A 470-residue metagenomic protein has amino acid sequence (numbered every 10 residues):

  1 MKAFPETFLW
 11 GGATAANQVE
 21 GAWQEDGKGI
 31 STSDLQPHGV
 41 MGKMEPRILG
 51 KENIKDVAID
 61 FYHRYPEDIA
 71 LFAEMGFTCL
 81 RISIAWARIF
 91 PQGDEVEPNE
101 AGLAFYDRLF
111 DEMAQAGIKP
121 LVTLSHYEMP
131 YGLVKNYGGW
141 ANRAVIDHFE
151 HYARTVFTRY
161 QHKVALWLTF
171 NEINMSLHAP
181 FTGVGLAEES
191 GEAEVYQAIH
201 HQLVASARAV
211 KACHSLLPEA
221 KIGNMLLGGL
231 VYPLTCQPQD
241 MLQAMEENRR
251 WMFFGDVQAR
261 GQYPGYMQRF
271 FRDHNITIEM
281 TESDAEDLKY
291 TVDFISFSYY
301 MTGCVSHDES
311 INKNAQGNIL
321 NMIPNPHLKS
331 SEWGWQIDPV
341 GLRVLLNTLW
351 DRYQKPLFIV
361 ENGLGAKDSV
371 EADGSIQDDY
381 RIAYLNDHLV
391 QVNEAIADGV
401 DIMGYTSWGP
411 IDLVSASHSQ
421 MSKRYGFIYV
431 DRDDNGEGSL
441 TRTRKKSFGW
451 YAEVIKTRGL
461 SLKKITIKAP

Functional and structural regions predicted by a protein language model:
M1-L49, Q92-D94, L103-P470: Active-site region of glycoside hydrolase catalytic domains
G50-R64, A141-R143: Active-site mouth loops of central-metabolism enzymes
D60, R64-A85, K119, Y290-F294: Catalytic domains of carbohydrate-active enzymes, especially glycoside hydrolases
T78, A87-I89, Y127-M129: A short acidic, glycine/proline-enriched capping/turn motif at secondary-structure boundaries, especially helix N-cap
I84-P98: Glycine-rich, proline-tolerant flexible connector loops at the mouths of alpha/beta enzymes
